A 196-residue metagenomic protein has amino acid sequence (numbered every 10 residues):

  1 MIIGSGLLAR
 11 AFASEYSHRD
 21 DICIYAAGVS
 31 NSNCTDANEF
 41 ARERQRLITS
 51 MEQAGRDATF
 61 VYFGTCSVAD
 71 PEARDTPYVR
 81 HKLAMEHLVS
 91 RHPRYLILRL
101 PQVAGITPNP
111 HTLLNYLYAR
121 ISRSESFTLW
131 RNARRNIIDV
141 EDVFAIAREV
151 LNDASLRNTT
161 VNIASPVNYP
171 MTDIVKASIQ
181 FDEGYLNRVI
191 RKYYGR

Functional and structural regions predicted by a protein language model:
M1-H18: N-terminal Rossmann NAD(P)H-binding glycine-rich loop of SDR-like oxidoreductase domains
I2, I97, I137, N168 (+1 more regions): Short aromatic/basic micro-patch
S14-D57, T65-A73: NAD(P)H-binding glycine-rich loop region in Rossmannoid oxidoreductase-like domains and their noncatalytic homologs
A27, V61-T65, R99-P101, A164: Active-site beta-alpha turn of Rossmann-fold NAD(P)-dependent dehydrogenases/reductases
A41-R46, C66-G105, N109: Catalytic helix-loop patch of NAD(P)-dependent Rossmann-fold dehydrogenases
H81-V89, L117, I174-S178: Hydrophobic alpha-helix immediately C-terminal to the catalytic Tyr-X-X-X-Lys motif of short-chain
S90-I97, P101-R134, V140-F144: NAD(P)-dependent short-chain dehydrogenase/reductase
I146, D153-G195: Mid/C-terminal beta-alpha module of Rossmann-like enzyme folds, strongest in SDR-family dehydrogenases/epimerases
